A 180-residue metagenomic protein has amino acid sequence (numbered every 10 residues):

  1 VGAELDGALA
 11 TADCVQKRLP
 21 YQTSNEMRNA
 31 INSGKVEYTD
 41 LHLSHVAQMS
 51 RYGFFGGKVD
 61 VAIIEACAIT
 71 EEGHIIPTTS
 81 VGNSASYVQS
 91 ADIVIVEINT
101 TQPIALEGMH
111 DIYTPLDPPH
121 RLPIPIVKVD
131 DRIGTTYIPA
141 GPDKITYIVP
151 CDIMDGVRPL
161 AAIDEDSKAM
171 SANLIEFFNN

Functional and structural regions predicted by a protein language model:
V1-N180: Conserved alpha/beta enzyme-core scaffold
